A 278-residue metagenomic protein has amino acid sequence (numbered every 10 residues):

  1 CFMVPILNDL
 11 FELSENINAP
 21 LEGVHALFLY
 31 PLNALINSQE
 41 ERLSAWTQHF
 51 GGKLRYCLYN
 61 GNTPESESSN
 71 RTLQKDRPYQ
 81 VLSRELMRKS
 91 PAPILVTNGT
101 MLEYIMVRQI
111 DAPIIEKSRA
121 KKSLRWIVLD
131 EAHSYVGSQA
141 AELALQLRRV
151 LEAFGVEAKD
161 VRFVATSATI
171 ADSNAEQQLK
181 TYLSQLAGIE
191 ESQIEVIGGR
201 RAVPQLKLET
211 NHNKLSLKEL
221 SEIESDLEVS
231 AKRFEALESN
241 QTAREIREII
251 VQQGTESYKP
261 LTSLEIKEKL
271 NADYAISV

Functional and structural regions predicted by a protein language model:
V4-L29, E40-S44, R55, Y59-T63 (+7 more regions): Helicase motor interdomain insertion/brace
N33, A132-A140: Flexible beta-alpha connector loops of hexameric P-loop NTPases
E67-R71: N-terminal beta-loop-helix "entrance" segment that forms/cooperates in small-molecule cofactor or anionic ligand
T72-L86: A contiguous, basic/glycine-rich beta-loop/short-helix subdomain that forms a polymer-engagement track
V96: Short aromatic/basic micro-patch
G99, L124, L129-Y135: Conserved Walker B
